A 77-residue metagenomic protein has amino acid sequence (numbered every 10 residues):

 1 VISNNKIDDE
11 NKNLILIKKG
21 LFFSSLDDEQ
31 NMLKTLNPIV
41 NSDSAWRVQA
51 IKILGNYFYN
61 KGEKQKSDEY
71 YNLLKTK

Functional and structural regions predicted by a protein language model:
S3-K77: Soluble extracytoplasmic domains of inner/organellar membrane proteins
